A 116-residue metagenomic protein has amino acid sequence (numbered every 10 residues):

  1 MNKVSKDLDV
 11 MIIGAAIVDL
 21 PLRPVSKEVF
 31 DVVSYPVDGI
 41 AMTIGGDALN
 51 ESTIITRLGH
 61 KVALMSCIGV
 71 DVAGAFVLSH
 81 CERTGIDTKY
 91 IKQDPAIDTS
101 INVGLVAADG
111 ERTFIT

Functional and structural regions predicted by a protein language model:
M1-C67, V72-F76, E82-R83, D109: Glycine-rich phosphate/adenosyl-contacting loop at the front of the ribokinase-like
N2, N102-G104: A generic local secondary-structure boundary/capping motif
L8, T99-I101: Change "...and in nucleic-acid phosphodiester-cleaving endonucleases..." to "...and in nucleic-acid processing enzymes
H80-I97: A glycine-rich helix N-cap at a beta->alpha junction
Q93, G104-T116: Conserved phosphate-binding/catalytic loop of the ribokinase/pfkB sugar-kinase fold
